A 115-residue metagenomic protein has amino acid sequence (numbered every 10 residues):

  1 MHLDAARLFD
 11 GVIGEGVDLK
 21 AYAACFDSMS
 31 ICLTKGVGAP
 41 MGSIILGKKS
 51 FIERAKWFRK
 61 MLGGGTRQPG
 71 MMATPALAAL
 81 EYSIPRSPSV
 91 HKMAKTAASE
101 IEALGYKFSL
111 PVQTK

Functional and structural regions predicted by a protein language model:
M1-T114: Conserved PLP-enzyme active-site core in the AAT-like
